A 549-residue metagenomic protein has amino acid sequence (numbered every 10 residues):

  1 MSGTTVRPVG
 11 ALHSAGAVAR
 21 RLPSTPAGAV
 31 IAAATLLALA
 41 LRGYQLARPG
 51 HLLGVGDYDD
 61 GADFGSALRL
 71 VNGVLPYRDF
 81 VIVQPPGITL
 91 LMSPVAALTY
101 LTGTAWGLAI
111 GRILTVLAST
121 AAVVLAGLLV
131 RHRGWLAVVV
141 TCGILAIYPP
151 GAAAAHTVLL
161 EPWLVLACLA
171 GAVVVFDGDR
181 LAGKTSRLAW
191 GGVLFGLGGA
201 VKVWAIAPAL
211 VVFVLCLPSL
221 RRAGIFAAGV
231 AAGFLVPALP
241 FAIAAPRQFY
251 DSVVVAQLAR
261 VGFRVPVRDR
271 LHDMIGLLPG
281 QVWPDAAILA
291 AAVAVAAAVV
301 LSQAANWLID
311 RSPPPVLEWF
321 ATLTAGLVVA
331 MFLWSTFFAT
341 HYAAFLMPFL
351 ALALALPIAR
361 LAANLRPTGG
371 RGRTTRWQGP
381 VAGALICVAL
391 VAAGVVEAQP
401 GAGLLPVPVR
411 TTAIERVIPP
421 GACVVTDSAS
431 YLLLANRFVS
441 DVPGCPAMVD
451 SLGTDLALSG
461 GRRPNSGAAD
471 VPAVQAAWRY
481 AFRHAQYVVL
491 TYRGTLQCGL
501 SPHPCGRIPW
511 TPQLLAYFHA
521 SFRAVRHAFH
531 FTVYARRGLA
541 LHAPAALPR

Functional and structural regions predicted by a protein language model:
A11-A17, K184, A207-A232, A305-D310: Perimembrane helix-loop-helix junctions
V18, A32, V124-G127, Q281-P315 (+2 more regions): Hydrophobic, aromatic-rich transmembrane alpha-helices and their immediate juxtamembrane boundary segments
V83, I206-A209, G403-V407, I414-G467 (+2 more regions): Short periplasmic/luminal acceptor-recognition loop of GT-C membrane glycosyltransferases, typified by
I113-A137, S302: Transmembrane-helix motifs of polytopic, lipid-linked glycan transferases
H132-L136, C168-W190, L217, A297-D310 (+1 more regions): Membrane-interface transmembrane helices that cradle and orient dolichyl/undecaprenyl
T141-C142, V174, S186-V203, P208-L215 (+3 more regions): Membrane-interface alpha helices of multi-pass inner-membrane proteins
A154-A155, E161-L164, V201, A207 (+2 more regions): Hydrophobic/aromatic-rich transmembrane helices and adjacent perimembrane loops
G224-H272, D285-I288, W334: Membrane-lumen/periplasm interface segments of specific transmembrane helices in polyprenyl phosphate-linked
